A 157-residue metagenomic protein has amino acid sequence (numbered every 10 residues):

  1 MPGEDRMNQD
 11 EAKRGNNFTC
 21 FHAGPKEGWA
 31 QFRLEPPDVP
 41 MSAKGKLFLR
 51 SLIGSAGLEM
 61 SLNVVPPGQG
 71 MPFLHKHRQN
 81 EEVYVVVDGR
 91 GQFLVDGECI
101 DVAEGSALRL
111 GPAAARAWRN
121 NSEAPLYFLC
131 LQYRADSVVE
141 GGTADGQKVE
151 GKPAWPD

Functional and structural regions predicted by a protein language model:
M1-L58, V139-D157: A short, N-terminal "cap"/entry segment at the start of jelly-roll beta-barrel domains of the cupin/DSBH fold
S42-F48, S61-H77: Conserved short histidine dyad/triad with adjacent acidic residue
G54-L58, P66-G70, R90, R134-S137: Short, charged/polar surface micro-motifs in flexible loops or helix N-caps
L58, N63, E98-I100: Well-ordered beta-strand scaffold positions
S61-N63, Y84, L129: Conserved hydrophobic/aromatic positions in well-ordered beta-strands
Q79-E81, V85-G91, D96: Glycine- and acidic-residue-biased ligand/ion/polar-headgroup-sensing regions
Q92, P112-V138: Ligand-binding loop in jelly-roll beta-barrel domains
G97-P112: Short acidic-glycine-tyrosine-enriched beta hairpin
